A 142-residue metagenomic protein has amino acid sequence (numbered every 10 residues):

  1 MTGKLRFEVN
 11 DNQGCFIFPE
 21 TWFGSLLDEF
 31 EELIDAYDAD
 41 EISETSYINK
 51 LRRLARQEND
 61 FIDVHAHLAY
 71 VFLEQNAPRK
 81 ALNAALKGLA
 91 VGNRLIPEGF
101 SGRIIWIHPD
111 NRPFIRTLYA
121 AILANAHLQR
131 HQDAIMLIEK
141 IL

Functional and structural regions predicted by a protein language model:
M1-S101, R112, L118-A121, N125-L142: N-terminal alpha-helical interaction modules that lie
I105-D110: Solvent-exposed loop and edge beta-strand segments that line ligand/cofactor-binding and catalytic clefts
